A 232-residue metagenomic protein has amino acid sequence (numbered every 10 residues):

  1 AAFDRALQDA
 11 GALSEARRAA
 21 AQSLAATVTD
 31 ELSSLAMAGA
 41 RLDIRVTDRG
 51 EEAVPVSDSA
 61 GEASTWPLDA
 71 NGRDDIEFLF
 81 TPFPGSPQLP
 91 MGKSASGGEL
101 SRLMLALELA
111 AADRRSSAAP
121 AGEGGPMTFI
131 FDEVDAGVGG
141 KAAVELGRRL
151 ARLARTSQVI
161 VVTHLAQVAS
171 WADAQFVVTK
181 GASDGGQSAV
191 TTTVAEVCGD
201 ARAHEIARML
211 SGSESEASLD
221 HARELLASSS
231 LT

Functional and structural regions predicted by a protein language model:
A1-L68: Charged, surface-exposed helical/loop "interaction arms" that form contiguous linear patches used for dimerization
S34-A40, A70-D74, P84-P87, E99 (+3 more regions): Short flexible coil/turn linkers enriched for glycine and charged/polar residues that connect secondary-structure
T47-T65, N71-D75, A174-V178, S183-T191: Nucleotide-binding motor/catalytic cores of P-loop/tubulin-like NTPases across gene-expression machines
S64-W66, Q88-S94: Short pre-catalytic strand/loop immediately N-terminal to key active-site residues, enriched for Gly-Thr
E77-G85, G98-F129: GG-anchored amphipathic helix commonly corresponding to the ABC/SMC/Rad50 NBD signature/C-loop
L89, G124, A136-V144: Conserved D-loop-proximal element of ABC-family nucleotide-binding domains
D132-E133: Walker B catalytic acidic pair
K141-T232: C-terminal lobe/lid and adjacent interdomain/linker elements of RecA-like ASCE P-loop ATPase modules
